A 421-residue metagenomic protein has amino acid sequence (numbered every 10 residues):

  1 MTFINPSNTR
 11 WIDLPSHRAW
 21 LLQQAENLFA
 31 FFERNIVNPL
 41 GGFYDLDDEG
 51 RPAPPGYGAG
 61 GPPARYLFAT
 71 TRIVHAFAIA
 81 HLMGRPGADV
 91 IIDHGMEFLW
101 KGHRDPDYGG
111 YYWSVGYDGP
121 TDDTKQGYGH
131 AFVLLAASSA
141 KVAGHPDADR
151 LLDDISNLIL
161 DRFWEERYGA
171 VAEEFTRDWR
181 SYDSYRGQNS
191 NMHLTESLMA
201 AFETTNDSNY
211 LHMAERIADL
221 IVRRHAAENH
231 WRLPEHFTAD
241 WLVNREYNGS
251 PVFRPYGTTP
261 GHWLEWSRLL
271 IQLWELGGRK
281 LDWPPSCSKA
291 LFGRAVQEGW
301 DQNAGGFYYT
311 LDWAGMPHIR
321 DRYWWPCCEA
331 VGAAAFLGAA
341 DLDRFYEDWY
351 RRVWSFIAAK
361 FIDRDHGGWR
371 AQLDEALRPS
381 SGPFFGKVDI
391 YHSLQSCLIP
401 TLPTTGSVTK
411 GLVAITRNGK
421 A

Functional and structural regions predicted by a protein language model:
M1-A421: Glycan-recognition and catalytic cores of secretory/periplasmic carbohydrate-active enzymes
